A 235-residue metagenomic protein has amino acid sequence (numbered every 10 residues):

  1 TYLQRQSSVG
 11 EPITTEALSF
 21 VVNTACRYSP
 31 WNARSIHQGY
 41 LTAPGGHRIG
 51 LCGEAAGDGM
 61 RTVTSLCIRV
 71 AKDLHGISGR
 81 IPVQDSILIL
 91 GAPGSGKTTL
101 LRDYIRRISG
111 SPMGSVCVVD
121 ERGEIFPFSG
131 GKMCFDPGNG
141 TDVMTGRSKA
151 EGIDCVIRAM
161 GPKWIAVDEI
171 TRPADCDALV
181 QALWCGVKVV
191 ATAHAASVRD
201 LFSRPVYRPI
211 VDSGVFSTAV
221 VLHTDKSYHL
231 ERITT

Functional and structural regions predicted by a protein language model:
T1-G53: Long, basic/Gly/Ser/Thr-rich N-terminal segments that mediate initial subcellular attachment or targeting
P30-D85: P-loop NTP-binding catalytic core
I89: Hydrophobic anchor at the beta1->P-loop junction of P-loop NTPases
P93: The conserved Walker
K97: Conserved lysine of the Walker
L100, Y104: Hydrophobic positions on the alpha1 helix immediately C-terminal to the Walker A/P-loop
S109-D154: P-loop NTPase switch/communication element
S148-A150, R158-M160, I170-T235: Replace "adjacent to P-loop NTPase cores in ATP/GTP-dependent enzymes" with "adjacent to NTP-binding cores
